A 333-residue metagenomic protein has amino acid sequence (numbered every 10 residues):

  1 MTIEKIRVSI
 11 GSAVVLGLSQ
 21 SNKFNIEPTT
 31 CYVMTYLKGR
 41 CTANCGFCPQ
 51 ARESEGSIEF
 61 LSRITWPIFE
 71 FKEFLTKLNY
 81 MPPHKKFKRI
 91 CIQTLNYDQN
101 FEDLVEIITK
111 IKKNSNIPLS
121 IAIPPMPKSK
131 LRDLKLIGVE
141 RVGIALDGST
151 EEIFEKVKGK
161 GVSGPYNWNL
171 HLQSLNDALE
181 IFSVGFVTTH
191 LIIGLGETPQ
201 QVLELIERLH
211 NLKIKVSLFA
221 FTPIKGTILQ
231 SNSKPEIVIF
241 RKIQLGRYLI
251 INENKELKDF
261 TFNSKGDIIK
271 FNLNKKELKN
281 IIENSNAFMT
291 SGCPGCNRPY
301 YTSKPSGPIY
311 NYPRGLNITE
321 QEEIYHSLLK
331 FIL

Functional and structural regions predicted by a protein language model:
M1-C31, I181, L203-L333: Auxiliary Fe-S-binding modules of radical SAM enzymes
L16-S19, T29, V33-R40, G46-K156 (+3 more regions): Conserved Radical SAM active-site core
L37-C41, N286-M289: Short metal-coordination and nucleic-acid-contact micro-motifs, chiefly zinc-binding Cys/His arrays
P127-G138, I193-N211: Catalytic cores of alpha/beta
T150, G194-T198, T222-G226: Short, catalytically relevant binding-site loops at active-site mouths
G161, S174-Q200, N232: Conserved strand-turn element in the central/C-terminal portion of the radical SAM core barrel that lines
